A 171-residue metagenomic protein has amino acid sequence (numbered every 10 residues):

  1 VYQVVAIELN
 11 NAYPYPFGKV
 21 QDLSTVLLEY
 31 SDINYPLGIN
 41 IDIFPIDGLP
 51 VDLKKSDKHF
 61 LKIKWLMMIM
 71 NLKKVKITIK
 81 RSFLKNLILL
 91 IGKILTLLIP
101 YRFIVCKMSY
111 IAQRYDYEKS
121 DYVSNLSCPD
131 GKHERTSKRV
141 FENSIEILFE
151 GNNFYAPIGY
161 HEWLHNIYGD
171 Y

Functional and structural regions predicted by a protein language model:
Y2-V51, S56-F60, N71-R81, K85-G169: Conserved catalytic core of two-metal-ion nucleotidyltransferases
L66-M68: Mobile amphipathic helical/loop "lid" adjacent to a hydrophobic cofactor/ligand pocket
